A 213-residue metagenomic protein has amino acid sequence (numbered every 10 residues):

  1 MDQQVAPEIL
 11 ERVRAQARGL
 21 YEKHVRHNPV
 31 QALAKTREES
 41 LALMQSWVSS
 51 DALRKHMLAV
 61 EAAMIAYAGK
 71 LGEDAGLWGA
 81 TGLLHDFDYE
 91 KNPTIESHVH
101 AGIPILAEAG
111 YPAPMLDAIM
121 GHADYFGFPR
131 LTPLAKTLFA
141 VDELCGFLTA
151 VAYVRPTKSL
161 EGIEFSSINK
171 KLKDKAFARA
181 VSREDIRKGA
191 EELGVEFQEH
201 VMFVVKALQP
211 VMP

Functional and structural regions predicted by a protein language model:
D2-A6: Extreme N-terminal basic, low-complexity initiation segments that serve as generic localization/processing leaders
A17, Y21-V30, G102-P114: An acidic intrinsically disordered interaction segment
Y21-T94: Acidic/His-rich, divalent-metal-binding segments that scaffold phosphate/diphosphate chemistry
L41, Q45, L58-E61, I65 (+6 more regions): Predominant activation on well-ordered alpha-helical scaffold segments within soluble catalytic domains
Q45, I65, G69, A107 (+2 more regions): Short polybasic/polar patches that bind polyanions
L71-K175: Divalent metal-dependent catalytic cores for phosphoryl transfer on phosphate-bearing substrates
E161, S166-P213: A structured, mid-to-C-terminal "fold-capping" secondary-structure block
